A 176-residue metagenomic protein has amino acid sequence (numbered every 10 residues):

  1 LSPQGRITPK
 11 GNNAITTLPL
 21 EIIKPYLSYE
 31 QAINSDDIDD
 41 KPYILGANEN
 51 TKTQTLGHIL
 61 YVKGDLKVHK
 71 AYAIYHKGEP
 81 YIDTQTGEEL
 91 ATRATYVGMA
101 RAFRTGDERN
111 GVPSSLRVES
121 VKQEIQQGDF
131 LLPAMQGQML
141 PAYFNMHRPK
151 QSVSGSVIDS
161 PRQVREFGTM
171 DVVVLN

Functional and structural regions predicted by a protein language model:
L1-N176: Surface-exposed, polar/charged interaction patches used for macromolecular assembly or partner binding
